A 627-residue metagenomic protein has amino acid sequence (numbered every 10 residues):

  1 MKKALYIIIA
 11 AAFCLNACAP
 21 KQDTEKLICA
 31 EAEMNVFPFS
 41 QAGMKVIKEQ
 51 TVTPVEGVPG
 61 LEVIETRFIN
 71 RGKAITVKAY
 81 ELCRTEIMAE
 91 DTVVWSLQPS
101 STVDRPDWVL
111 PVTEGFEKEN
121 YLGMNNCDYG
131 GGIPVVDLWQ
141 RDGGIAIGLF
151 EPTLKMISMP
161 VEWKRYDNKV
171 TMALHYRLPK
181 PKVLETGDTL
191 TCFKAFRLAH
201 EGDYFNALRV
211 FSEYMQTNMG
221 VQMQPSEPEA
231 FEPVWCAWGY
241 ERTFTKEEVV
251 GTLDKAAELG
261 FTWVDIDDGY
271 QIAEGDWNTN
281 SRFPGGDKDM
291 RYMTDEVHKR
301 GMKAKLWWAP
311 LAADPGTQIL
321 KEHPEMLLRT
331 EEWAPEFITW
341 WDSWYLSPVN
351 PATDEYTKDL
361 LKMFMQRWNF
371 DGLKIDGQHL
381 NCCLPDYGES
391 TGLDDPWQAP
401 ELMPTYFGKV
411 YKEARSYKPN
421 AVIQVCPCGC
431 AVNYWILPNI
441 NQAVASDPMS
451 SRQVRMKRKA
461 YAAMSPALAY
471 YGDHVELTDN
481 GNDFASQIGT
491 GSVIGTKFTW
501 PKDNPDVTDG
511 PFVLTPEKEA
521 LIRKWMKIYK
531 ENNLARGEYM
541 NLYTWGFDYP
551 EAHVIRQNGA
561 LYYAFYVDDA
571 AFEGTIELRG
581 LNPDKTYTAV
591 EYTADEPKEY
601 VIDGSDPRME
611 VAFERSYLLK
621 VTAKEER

Functional and structural regions predicted by a protein language model:
K21-R165, V590-K598: Polysaccharide-binding surfaces and accessory modules of carbohydrate-active proteins
Q22, Y600-R627: C-terminal beta-strand-rich structural cap/linker in extracellular carbohydrate-active enzymes
L82, N120-M223: Beta-strand-rich recognition/accessory modules
D188, F407-P597, R608-F613, Y617: Active-site-proximal substrate-binding groove within the catalytic cores of carbohydrate-active enzymes
G202-V221, C236, D265, G286-W340 (+1 more regions): Glycine-rich, aromatic-flanked loop segments that form ligand/cofactor-binding clefts across common enzyme folds
A230-E232, E241-T243, L306-R367, R458: Active-site-adjacent "subsite" loops/lids of carbohydrate-active enzymes
E232-K246, E274-D287, T339-K358, S390-P404: The substrate-binding groove and active-site-proximal loops of carbohydrate-active enzymes, especially glycoside
E248-Y270, R367: Catalytic domains of carbohydrate-active enzymes, especially glycoside hydrolases
